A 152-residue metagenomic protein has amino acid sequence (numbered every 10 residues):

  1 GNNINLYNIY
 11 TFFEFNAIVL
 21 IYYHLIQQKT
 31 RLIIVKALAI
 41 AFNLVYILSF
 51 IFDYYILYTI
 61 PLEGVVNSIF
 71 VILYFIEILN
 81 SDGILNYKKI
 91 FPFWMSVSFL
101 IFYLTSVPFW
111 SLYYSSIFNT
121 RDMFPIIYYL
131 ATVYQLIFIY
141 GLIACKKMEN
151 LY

Functional and structural regions predicted by a protein language model:
G1-Y152: Terminal, non-globular segments
